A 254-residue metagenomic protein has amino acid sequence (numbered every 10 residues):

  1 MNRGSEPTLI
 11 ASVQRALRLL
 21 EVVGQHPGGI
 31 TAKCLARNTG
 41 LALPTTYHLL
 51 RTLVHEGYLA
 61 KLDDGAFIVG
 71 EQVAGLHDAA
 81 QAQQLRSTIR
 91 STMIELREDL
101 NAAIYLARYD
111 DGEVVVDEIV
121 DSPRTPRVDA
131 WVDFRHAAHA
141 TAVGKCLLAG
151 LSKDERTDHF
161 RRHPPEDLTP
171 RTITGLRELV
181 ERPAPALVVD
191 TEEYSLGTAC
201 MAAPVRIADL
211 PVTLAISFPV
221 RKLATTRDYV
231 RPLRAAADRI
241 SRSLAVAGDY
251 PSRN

Functional and structural regions predicted by a protein language model:
M1-Q83, S241-R242, V246: N-terminal helix-turn-helix
L9-V13, G70, A82, R86 (+6 more regions): Short, structured helix-loop boundary elements
G24, L148, S152, R234-A245: Short amphipathic alpha-helical signal-transduction/dimerization elements
L59-A60, L106-A107, V205: A structural signal for short hydrophobic beta-strand segments in well-ordered beta-sheet cores
I68-R161: Amphipathic alpha-helical effector-binding/dimerization core of metabolite-sensing transcriptional regulators
L168-S243: Extended hydrophobic
D249-N254: Signal-transducing coiled-coil/dimerization helices and immediately adjacent hinge/linker segments that couple sensory
